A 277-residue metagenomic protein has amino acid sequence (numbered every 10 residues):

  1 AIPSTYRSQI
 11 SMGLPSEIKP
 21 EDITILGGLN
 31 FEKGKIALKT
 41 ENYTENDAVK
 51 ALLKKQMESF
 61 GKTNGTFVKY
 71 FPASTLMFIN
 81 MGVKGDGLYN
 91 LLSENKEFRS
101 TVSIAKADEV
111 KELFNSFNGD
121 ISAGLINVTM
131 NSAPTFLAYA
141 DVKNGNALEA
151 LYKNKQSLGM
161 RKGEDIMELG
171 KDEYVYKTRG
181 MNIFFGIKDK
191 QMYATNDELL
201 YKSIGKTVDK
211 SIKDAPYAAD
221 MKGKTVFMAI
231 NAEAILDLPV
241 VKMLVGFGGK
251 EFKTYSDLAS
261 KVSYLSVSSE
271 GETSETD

Functional and structural regions predicted by a protein language model:
A1, N115-K224: Single conserved position on a long alpha-helix in the C-terminal lobe of the eukaryotic protein kinase
A1-G82, L88-N90, D220-D277: Leucine-rich, highly hydrophobic segment in Treponema pallidum outer-membrane-associated proteins
T24-G28, N64-V68, E109-L113, D120-V128 (+2 more regions): Generic recognition of flexible, low-complexity loop/linker segments
N42-T44, V83, N127, N144 (+2 more regions): A mature extracytoplasmic/lumenal domain signature
S93-E94: Juxtamembrane segments of multi-pass membrane proteins
R99-F114, T225-D237: Extended amphipathic, helix-rich lipid-handling scaffolds
A105-E109, K177, K213, E272: Non-transmembrane, amphipathic alpha-helical segments
A105-V110, K188-K206, G249-L265: Extended, charge-rich low-complexity interaction segments
